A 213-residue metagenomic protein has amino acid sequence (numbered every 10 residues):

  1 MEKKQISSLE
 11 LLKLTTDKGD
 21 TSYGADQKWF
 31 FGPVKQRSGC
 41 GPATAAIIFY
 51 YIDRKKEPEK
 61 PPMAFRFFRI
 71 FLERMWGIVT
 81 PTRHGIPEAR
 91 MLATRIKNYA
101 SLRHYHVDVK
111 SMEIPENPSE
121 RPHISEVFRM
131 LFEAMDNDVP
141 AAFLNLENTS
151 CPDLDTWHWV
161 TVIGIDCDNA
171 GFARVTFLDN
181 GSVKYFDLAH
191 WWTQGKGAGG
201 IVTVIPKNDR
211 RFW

Functional and structural regions predicted by a protein language model:
M1-N98, L102: Active-site-adjacent structural segments surrounding the nucleophilic cysteine of cysteine proteases and isopeptidases
K4, S125-R129, A134-D136, N145-W213: Active-site signature of cysteine proteases
E59, M63-A64, S111, P115 (+4 more regions): A sequence-level detector of short, solvent-exposed, charge-rich linear segments
A64-F65, R69, E73, R121 (+2 more regions): Short alpha-helical interface elements
T82-C167: Predominantly the structural core of cysteine protease catalytic domains
